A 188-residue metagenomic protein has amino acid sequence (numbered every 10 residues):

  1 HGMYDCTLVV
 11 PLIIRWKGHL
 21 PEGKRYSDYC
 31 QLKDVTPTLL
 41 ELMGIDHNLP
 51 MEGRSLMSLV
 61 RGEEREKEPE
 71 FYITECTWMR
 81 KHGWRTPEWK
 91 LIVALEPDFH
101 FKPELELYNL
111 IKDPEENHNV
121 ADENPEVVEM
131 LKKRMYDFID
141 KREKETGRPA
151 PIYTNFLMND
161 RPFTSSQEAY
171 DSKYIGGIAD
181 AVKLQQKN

Functional and structural regions predicted by a protein language model:
H1-E22, C30-Q31, W78: Histidine-centered active-site microenvironments of extracellular/periplasmic hydrolases and transferases
G2-M3, L12, R25, S55-S58 (+2 more regions): Conserved beta-strand positions that form and line the central face of beta-propeller blades
T7-L8, K24, C30, S55 (+2 more regions): Solvent-exposed, flexible loop/coil residues
W16, L95, P151-T154: Short beta-strand segments enriched in hydrophobic/aromatic residues within well-folded beta-rich domains
H19-Y29, L42-H47, E116-E123: Active-site rim elements
D34-T36, E41-E106, L110, E115 (+3 more regions): C-terminal cap/loop subdomain of S1 sulfatases and analogous C-terminal strand-loop tails that border
V120-N188: Long, internal low-complexity/basic segments
